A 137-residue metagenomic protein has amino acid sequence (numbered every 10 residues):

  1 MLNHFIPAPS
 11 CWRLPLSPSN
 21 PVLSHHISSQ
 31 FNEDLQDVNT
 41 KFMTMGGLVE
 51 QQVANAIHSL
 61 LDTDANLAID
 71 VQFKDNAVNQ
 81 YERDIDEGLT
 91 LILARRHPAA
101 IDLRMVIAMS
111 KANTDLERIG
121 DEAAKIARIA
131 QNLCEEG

Functional and structural regions predicted by a protein language model:
P15-G137: Cytosolic, long alpha-helical scaffolding segments
